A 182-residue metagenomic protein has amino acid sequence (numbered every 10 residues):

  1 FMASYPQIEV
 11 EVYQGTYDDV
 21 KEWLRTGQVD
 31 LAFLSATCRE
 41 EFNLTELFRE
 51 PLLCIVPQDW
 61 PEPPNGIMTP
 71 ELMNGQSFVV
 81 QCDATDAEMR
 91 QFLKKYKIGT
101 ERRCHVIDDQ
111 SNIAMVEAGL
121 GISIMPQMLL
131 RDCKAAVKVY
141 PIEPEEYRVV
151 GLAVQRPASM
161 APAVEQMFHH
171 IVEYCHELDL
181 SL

Functional and structural regions predicted by a protein language model:
F1-R39, V106: Central regulatory/effector-binding core of bacterial HTH transcription factors
S4-V12, K94-R103, V137: A local structural motif
K21, R25, L44, P70 (+1 more regions): Short hydrophobic/charged patches on amphipathic alpha-helices used for structural packing and interfaces
W23-F33, L52, V116-I122: Alpha-to-beta junction loops
A36-T37, Q58-D59, Q127-L129: Short secondary-structure boundary segments
E40-E46, E50-P51, N65, S111-S159 (+1 more regions): Beta-alpha-beta core module
E41-F78, P162: Flexible hinge/capping segments at coil-to-helix
E62, G75-I98, M160-F168, L178 (+1 more regions): Secondary-structure junction motif
